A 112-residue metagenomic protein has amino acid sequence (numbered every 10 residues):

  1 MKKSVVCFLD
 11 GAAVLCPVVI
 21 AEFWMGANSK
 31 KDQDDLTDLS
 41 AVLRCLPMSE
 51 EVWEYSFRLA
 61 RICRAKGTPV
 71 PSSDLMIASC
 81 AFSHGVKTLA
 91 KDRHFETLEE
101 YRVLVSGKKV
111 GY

Functional and structural regions predicted by a protein language model:
M1-L15, W24-D38, G111-Y112: Short, well-structured N-terminal submotif of metal-dependent ribonuclease cores
K2-K3, A78, F82-Y112: Acidic, PIN/NYN-like endoribonuclease modules and their adjacent C-terminal/linker elements
D10-A12, L39-L43, K66, H84 (+1 more regions): Structured helix-beta-strand junction loops
V14, L46, L104: General small-molecule cofactor/ligand-binding pocket signal
C16-V19, K91: A secondary-structure boundary/capping signal
A21-W24, E96: Nucleotide phosphate-binding site architecture
G26, S56, L98: Residues that scaffold the ATP/ADP-binding catalytic core of kinase and kinase-like folds
R44-L89: Active-site neighborhoods of divalent-metal-dependent phosphate/nucleic-acid chemistry enzymes
